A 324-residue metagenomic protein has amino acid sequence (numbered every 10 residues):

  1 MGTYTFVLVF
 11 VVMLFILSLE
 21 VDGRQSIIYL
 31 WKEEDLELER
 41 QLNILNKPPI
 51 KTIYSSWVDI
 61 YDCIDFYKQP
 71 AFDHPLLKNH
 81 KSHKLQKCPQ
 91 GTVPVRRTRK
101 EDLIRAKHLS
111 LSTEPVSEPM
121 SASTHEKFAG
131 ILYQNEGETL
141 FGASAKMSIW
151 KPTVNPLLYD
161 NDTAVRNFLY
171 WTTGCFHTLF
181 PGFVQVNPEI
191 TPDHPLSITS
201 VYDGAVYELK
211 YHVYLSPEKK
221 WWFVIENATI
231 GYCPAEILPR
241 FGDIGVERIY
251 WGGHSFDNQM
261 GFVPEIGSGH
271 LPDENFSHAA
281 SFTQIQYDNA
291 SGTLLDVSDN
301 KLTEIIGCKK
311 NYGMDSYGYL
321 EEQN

Functional and structural regions predicted by a protein language model:
G2-N324: Exposed, interaction-prone regions of secreted/extracellular proteins
